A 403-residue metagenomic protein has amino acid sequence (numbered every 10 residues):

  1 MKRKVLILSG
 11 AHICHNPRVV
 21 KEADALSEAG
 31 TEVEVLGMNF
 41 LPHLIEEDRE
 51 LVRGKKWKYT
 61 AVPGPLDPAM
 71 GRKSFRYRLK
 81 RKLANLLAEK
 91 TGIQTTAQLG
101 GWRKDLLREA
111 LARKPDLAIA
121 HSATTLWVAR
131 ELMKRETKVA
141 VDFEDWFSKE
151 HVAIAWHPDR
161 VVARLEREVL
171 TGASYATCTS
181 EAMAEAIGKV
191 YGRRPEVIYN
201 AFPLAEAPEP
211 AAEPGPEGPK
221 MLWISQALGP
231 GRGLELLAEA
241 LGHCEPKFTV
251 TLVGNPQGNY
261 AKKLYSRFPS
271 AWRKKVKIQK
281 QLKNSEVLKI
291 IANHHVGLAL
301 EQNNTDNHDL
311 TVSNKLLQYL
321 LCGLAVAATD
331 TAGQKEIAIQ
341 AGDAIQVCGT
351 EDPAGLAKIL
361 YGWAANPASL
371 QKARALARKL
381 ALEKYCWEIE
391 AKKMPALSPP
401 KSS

Functional and structural regions predicted by a protein language model:
E22, I93, A97-A112, W127 (+3 more regions): Membrane-proximal helix-turn-helix segments that form the acceptor-binding/catalytic region of lipid-linked
L41-P42, I224, T249-L264: Glycosyltransferase donor-sugar binding loop
S174, I290-D309, L324: Acidic donor-binding loop of glycosyltransferase active sites
A182, A201: Carbohydrate-associated surface elements
G218, G254, K262-V296: Nucleotide-activated donor-binding/catalytic signature segment of Leloir-type glycosyltransferases, i.e., the conserved
V296-A299, Q318-A328, Q346: Short hydrophobic beta-strand element within catalytic cores of glycosyltransferases and related nucleotide-activated
Q340-A341, I345-P353, G362-A368: Conserved acidic donor-binding segment of nucleotide-sugar-dependent glycosyltransferases
G355, G362, S369-K384, K393: A short, well-ordered alpha-helix in the C-terminal region of glycosyltransferases
